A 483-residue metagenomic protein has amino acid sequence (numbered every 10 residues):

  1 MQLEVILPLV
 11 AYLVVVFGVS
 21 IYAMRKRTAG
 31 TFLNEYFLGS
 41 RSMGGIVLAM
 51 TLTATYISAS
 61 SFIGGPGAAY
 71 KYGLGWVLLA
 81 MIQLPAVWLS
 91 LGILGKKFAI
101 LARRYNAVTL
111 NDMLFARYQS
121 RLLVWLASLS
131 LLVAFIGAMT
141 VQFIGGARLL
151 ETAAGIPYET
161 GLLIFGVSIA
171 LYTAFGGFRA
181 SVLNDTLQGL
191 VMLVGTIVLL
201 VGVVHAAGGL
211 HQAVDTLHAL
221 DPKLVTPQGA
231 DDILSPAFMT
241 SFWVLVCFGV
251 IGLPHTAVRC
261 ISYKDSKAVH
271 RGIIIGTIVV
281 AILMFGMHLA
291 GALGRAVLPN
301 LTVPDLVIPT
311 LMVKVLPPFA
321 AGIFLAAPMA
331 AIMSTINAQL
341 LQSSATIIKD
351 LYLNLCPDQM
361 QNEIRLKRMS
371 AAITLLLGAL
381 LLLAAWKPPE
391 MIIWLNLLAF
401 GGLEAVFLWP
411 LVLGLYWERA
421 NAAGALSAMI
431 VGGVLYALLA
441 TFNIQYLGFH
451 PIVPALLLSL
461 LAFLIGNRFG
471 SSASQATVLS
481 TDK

Functional and structural regions predicted by a protein language model:
M1-K483: Membrane-embedded helix-loop-helix hairpins and adjacent transmembrane boundary segments in multi-pass transporters
